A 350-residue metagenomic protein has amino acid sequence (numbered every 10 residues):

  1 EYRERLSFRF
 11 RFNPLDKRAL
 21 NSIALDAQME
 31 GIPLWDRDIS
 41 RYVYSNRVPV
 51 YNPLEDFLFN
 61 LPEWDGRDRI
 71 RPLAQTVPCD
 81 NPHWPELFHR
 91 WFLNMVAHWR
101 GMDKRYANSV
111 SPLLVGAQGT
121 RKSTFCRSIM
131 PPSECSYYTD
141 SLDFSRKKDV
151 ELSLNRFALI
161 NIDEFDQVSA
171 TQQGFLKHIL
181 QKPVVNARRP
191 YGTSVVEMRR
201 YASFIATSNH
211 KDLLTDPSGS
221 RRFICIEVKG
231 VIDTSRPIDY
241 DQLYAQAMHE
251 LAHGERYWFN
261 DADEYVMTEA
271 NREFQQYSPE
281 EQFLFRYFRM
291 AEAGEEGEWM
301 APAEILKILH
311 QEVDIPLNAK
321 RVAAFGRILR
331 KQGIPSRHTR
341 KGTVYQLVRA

Functional and structural regions predicted by a protein language model:
E1-D68, P72, C79-E86, I315-P316: N-terminal nucleic-acid engagement/recognition segments and initiation subdomains in replication, restriction
S45-N155: P-loop NTPase catalytic core of nucleic-acid-dependent motor ATPases
V150-N155, R189-T207: AAA+/SF3 P-loop NTPase mechanochemical coupling elements
F157-L180, L214-S220: Conserved AAA+/SF3 P-loop NTPase catalytic/coupling segment centered on the Walker-B
Q173-V196: Conserved catalytic/switch belt of AAA+ P-loop NTPases
L214-I232: A short helix-turn-beta junction within AAA+ P-loop NTPase domains corresponding to the substrate/partner-engaging
R236-N271: Long, low-complexity, charged/polar intrinsically disordered regions in eukaryotic proteins
W258-A350: DNA transaction DNA-binding modules
